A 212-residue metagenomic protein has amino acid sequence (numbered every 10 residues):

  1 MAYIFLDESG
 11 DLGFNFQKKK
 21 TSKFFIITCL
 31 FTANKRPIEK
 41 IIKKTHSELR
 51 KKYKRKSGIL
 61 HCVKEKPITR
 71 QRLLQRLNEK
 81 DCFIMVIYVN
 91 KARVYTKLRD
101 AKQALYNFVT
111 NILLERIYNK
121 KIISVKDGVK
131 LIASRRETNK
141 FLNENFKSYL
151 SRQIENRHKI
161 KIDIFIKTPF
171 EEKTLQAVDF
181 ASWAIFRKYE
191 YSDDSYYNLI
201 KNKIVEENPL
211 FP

Functional and structural regions predicted by a protein language model:
M1-P212: Phosphate-ester processing/binding pockets and catalytic centers
